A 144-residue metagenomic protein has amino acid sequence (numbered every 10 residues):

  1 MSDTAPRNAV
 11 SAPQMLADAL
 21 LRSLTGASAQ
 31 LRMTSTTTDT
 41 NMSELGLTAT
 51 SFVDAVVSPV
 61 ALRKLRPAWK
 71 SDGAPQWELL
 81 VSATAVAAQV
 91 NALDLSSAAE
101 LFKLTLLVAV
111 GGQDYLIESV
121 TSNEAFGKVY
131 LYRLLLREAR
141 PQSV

Functional and structural regions predicted by a protein language model:
M1-T37: N-terminal intrinsically disordered, low-complexity, charge/repeat-rich segments that act as generic
S2-N8, M33-V144: Short, conserved turn/kink motifs that form compact alpha/beta structural patches or helix kinks used as
